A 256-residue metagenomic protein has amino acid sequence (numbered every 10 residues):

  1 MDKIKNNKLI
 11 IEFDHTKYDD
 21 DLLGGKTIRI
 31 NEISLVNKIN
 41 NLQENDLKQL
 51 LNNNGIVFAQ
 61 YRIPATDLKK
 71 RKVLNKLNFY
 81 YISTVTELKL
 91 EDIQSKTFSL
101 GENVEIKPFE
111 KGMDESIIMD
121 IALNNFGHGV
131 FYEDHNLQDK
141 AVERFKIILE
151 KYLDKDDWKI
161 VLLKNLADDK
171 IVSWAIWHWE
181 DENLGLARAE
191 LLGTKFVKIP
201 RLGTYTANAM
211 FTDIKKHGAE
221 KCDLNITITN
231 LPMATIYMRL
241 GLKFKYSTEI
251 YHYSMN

Functional and structural regions predicted by a protein language model:
M1-D2, G55-V57, I82, E150-L162: A short helix-loop-beta-strand connector motif used in the catalytic cores of GNAT acetyltransferases and, in some
D14-D20, G129-T194: A conserved beta-strand-loop-helix scaffold within acyl/acetyltransferase catalytic domains
D20-N37, T86, L184-F196: Conserved acetyl-CoA binding element of GNAT-fold acetyltransferases
L35-M113, T248-Y253: Acyl-donor-binding surface of acyltransferase catalytic domains
I39-L50, I199-K216, T235, R239: Conserved acetyl-CoA-binding loop-helix of GNAT-fold acetyltransferases
N54-P64, K215-I226: Conserved GNAT acetyl-CoA-binding A-motif
K72-L74, I236-L242: Conserved active-site tyrosine of GNAT-family acetyltransferases
E105-G129: A short beta-loop-alpha structural element at the N-terminal edge of CoA-dependent acyl/N-acetyltransferase catalytic
